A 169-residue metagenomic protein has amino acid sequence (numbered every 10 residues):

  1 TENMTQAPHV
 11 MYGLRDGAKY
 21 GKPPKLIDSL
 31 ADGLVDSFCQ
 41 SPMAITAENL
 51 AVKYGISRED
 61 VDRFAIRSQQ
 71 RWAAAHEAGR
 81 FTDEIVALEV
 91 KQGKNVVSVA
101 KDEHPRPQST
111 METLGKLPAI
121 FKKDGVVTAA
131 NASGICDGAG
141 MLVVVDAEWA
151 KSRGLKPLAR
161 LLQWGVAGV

Functional and structural regions predicted by a protein language model:
T1-L50: Flexible glycine-/small-residue-enriched beta->alpha junction loops that bind anionic phosphate/pyrophosphate groups
T5, L34-S41, V52-I66, D124-M141 (+1 more regions): Active-site pocket-shaping loop/turn-to-helix segments
S29, E59-S152: N-terminal extracellular/periplasmic Venus flytrap/periplasmic-binding protein-like
I45-E48, E84-V86, K91-Q92, L162-V169: Active-site pocket-lining segment
E48-K53, R71, A75: Helix-loop junctions at the membrane interface of multi-pass solute transporters
L50-G55, A150-G154: Phosphate/pyrophosphate-binding loops at sites that engage ATP/ADP/AMP, CoA/4′-phosphopantetheine, polyphosphate
V145-V169: Glycine- and Gly-Pro-enriched alpha-helical subdomains that act as flexible, kink-prone "lid/hinge" or packing modules
